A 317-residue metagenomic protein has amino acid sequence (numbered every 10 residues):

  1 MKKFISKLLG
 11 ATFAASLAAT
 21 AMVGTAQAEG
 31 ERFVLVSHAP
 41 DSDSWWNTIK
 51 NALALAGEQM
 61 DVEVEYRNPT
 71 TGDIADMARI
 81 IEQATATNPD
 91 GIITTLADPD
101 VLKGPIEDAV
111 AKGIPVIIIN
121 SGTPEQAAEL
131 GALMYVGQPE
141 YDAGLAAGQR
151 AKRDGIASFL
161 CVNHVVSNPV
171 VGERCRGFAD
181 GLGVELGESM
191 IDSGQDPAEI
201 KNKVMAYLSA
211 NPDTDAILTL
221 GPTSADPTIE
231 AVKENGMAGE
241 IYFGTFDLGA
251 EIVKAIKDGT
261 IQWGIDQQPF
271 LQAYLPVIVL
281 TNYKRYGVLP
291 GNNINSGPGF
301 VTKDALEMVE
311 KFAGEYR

Functional and structural regions predicted by a protein language model:
M1-T12: Bacterial N-terminal signal peptides that target proteins for export
K2-F4, A26-R317: A residue-level marker of the well-folded mature domains of exported/periplasmic proteins
L8, A15-Q27: C-terminal segment of classical bacterial N-terminal signal peptides
G10, A14, G314-R317: Generic surface-pattern signal
